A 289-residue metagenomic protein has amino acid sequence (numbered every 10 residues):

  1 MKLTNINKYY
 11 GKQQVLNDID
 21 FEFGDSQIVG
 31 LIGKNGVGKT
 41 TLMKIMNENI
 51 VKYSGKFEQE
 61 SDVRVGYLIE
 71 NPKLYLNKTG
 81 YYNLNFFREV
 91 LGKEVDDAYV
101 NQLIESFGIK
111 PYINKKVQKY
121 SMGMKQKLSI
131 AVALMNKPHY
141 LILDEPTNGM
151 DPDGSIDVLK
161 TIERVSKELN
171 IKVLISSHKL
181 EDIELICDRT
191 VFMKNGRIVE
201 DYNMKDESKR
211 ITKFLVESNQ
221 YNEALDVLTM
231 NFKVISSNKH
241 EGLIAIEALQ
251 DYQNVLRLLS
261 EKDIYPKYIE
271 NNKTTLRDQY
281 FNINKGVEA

Functional and structural regions predicted by a protein language model:
M1, L16-D18: Conserved structural motif at the start of ABC-family nucleotide-binding domains
I32-K34: The feature captures the beta-strand-to-loop junction immediately N-terminal to the Walker
N85, V95-Y112: Conserved ABC ATPase "signature" region
L141-E145: Catalytic Walker B motif of ABC-type/P-loop ATPase nucleotide-binding domains
I156-E168: Helical segment within the ABC ATPase nucleotide-binding domain
K213-I283: Short, charged/small-residue-rich alpha-helical element at the C-terminal edge of ABC transporter nucleotide-binding
